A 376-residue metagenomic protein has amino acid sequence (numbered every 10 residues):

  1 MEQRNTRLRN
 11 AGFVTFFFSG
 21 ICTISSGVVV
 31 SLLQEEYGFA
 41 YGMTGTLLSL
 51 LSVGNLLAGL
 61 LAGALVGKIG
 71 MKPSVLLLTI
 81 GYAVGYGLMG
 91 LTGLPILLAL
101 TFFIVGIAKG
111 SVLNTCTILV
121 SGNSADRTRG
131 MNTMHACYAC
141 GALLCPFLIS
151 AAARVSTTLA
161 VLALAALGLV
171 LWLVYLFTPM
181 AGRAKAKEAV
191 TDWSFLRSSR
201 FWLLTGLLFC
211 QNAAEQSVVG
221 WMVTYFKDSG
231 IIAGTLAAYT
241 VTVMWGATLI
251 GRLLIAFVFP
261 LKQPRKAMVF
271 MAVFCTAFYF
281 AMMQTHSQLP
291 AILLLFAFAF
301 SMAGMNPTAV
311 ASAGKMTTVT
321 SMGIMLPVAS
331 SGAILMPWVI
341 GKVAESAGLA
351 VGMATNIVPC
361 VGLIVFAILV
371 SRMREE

Functional and structural regions predicted by a protein language model:
I24, L51-L60, L143, W245-L253 (+1 more regions): Residue-level signature of mid-helix packing/kink "hotspots" within the transmembrane helices of 12-pass Major
S26-G27, S199-I250: Extracytoplasmic gate region of multi-pass secondary transporters
G38, G70, L91-I96, A125 (+3 more regions): Helix-breaking motifs and short loop linkers at transmembrane-helix boundaries and internal kinks in secondary membrane
L57-P95: Conserved MFS/SLC helix-loop-helix module at the cytosolic interface between two early adjacent transmembrane helices
A58-M71, G251-Q263, A344-E345: Helix-to-loop junctions at the C-terminal end of transmembrane segments in multipass secondary transporters
T101-A136: Cytoplasmic helix-loop-helix junction between adjacent transmembrane helices in 12-TM secondary transporters
D126-R127, N132-M180: Helix-loop-helix hairpin linking two adjacent transmembrane segments in secondary transporters
K262-A309: C-terminal transmembrane helical hairpin of 12-TM major facilitator-type secondary transporters
